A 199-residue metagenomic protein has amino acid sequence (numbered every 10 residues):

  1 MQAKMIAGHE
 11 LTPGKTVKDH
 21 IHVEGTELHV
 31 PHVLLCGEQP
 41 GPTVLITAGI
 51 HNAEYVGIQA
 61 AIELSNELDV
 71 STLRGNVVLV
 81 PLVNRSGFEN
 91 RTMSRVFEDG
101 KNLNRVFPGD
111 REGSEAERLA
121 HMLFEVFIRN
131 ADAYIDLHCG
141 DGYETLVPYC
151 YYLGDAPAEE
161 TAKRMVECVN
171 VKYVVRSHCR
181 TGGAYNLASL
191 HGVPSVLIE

Functional and structural regions predicted by a protein language model:
M1-E199: Structured catalytic-domain cores with a bias toward divalent-metal coordination
